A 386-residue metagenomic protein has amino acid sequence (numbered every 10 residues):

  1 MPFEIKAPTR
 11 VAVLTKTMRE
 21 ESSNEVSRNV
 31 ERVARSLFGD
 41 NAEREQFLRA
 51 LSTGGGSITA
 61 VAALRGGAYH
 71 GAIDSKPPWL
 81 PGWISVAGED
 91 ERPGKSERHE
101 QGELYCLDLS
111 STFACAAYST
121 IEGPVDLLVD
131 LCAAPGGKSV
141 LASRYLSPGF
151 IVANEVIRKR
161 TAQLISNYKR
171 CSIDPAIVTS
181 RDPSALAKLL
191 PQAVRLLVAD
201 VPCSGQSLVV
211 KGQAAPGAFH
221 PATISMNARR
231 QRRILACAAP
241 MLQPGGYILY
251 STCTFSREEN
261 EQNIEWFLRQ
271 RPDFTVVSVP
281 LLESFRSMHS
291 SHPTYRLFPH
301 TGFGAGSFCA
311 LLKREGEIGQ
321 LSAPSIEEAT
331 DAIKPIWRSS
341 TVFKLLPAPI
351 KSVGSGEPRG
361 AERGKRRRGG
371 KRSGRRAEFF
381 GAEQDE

Functional and structural regions predicted by a protein language model:
P2-E386: S-adenosylmethionine
